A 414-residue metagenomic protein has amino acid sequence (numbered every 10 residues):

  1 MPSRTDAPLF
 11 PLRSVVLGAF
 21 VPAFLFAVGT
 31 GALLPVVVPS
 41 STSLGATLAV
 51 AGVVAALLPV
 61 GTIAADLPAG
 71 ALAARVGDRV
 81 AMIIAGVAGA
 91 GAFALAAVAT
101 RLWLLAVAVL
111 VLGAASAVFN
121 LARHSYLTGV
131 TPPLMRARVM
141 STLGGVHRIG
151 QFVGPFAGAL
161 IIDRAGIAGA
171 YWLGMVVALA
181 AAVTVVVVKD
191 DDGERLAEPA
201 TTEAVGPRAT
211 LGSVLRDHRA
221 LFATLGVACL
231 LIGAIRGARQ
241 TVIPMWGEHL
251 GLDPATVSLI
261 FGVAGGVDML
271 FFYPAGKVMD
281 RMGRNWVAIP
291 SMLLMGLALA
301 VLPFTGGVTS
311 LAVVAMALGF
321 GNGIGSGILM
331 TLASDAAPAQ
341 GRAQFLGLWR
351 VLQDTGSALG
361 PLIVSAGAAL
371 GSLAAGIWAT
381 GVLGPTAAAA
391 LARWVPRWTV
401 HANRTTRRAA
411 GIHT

Functional and structural regions predicted by a protein language model:
P2-R13, D190-L225, A410-T414: Juxtamembrane intracellular "pre-TM" segments in multi-pass secondary transporters
F10-A56, R236-W246, L250: Helix-loop boundary and gating motifs at the non-cytosolic
T30, L112-R123, A317-L329: Core transmembrane helices of Major Facilitator Superfamily
A65-G77, F271-G283: Helix-to-loop junctions at the C-terminal end of transmembrane segments in multipass secondary transporters
G77, V98-W103, G283, T305-G306: Helix-breaking motifs and short loop linkers at transmembrane-helix boundaries and internal kinks in secondary membrane
A81-A94, M175, W286-A300: Structural signature of the two symmetry-related core transmembrane helices
L110-H147: Cytoplasmic helix-loop-helix junction between adjacent transmembrane helices in 12-TM secondary transporters
V176-P199, A388-V395: C-terminal membrane-cytosol helix-exit motif in multi-pass small-molecule transporters
